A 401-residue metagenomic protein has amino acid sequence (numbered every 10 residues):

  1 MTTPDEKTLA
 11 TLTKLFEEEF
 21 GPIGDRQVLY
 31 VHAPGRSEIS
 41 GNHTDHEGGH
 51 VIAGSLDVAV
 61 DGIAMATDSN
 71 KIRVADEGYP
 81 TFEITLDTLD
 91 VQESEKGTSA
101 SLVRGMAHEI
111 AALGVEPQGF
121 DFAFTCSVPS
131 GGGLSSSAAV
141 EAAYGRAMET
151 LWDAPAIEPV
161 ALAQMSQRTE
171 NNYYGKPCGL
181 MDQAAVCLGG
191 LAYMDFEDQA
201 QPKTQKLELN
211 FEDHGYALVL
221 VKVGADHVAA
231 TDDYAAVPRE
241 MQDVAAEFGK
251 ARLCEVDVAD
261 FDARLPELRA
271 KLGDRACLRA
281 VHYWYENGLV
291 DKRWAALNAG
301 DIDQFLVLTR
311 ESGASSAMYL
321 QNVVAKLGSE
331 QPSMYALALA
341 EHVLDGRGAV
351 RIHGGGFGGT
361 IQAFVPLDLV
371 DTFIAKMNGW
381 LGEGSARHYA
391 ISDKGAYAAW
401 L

Functional and structural regions predicted by a protein language model:
M1-R36, D61-K96, Y193-R351, A363-L401: C-terminal nucleotide
T2-V51, I84-D90, E95-D213, L344 (+3 more regions): Gly/Ser-rich oxyanion-binding loop with an adjacent helix/lid that shapes the negatively charged ligand pocket
H50-S69, L188: Structural signature of FAD isoalloxazine-binding scaffolds in flavoprotein oxidoreductases
S55, S99, S329: Short, conserved glycine- and acidic-residue-centered signature motifs in active-site or ligand-binding loops
G131, A295, T360: Short, flexible active-site loop motifs that bind/organize anionic cofactors or intermediates
A138-A139, T360-V365: FabD-like malonyl-/acyl-CoA
